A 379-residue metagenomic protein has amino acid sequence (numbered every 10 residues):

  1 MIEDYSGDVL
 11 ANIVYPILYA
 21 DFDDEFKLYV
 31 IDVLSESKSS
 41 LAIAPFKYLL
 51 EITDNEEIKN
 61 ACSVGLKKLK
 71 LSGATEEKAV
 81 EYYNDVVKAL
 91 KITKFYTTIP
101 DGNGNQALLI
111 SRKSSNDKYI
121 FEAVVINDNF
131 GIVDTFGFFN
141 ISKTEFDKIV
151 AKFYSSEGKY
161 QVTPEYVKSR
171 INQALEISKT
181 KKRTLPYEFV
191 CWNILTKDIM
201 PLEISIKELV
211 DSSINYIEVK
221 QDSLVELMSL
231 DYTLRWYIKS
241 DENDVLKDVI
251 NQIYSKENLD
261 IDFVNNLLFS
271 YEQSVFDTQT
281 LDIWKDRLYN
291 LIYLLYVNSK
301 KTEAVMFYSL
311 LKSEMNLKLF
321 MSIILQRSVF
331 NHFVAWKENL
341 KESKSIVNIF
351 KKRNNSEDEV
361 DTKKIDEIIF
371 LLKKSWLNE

Functional and structural regions predicted by a protein language model:
M1-A11, A20-E25, S63-E379: Non-catalytic terminal/accessory regions
M1-D4, P16-Y19, F26-S39, A44-L49 (+1 more regions): Structural detector for internal amphipathic alpha-helices that build alpha-solenoid repeat scaffolds
E56-E57: Aromatic/glycine/proline-enriched transmembrane-helix motif characteristic of membrane-embedded glycan-assembly enzymes
